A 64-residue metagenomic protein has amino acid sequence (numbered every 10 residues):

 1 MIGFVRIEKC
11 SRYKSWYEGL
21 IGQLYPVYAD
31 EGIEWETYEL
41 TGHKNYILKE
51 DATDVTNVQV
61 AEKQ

Functional and structural regions predicted by a protein language model:
M1-I2, T56-Q64: Short intrinsically disordered terminal tails
I2-D54: Basic/aromatic-rich interaction segments and small domains that mediate binding to polyanionic partners
